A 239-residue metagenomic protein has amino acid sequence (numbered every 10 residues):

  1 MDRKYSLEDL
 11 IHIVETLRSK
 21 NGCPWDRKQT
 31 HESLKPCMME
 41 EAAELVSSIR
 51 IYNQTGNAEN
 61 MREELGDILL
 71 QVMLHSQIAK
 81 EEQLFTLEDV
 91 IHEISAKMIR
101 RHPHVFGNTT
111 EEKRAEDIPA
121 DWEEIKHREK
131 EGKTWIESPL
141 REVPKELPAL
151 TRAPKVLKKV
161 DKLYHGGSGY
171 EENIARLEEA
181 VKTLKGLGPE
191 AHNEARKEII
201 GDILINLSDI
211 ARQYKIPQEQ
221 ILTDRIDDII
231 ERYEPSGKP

Functional and structural regions predicted by a protein language model:
M1-E64, L70-P239: Flexible "arm" and connector segments at domain edges
